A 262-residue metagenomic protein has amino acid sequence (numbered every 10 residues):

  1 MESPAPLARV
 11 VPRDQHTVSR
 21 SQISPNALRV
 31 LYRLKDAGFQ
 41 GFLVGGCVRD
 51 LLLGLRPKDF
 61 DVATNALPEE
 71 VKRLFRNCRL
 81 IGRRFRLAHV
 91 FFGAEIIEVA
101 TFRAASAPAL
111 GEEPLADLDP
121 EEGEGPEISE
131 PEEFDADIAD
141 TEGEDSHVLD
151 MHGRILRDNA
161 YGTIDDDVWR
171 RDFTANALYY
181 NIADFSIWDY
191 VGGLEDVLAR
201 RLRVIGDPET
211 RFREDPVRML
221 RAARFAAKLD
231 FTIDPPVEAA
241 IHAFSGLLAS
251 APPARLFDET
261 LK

Functional and structural regions predicted by a protein language model:
M1-K262: Catalytic cores of the polymerase beta-like nucleotidyltransferase superfamily and closely associated nucleotide
